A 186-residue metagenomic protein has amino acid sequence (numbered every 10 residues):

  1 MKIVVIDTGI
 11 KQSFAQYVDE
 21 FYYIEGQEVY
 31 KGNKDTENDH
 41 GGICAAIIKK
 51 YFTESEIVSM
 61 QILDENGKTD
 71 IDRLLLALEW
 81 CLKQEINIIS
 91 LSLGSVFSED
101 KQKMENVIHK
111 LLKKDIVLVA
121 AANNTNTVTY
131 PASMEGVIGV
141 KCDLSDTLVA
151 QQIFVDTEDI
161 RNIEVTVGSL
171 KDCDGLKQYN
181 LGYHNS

Functional and structural regions predicted by a protein language model:
M1-Y51, S55, I163, L170-G175: Active-site core segment of subtilase-fold serine proteases
K2, E56, D115-V119, I138: Proline-centered loop/turn at the N-terminus of a beta-strand
D7-Q12, T127-S186: Extracellular S/T/G-rich loop segment that most often corresponds to the catalytic His/Ser-adjacent loop
K11, L93-V96, N124: Short glycine-rich anion-binding loops that position phosphate/pyrophosphate groups of nucleotides and phosphorylated
K31-V96: Subtilisin-like peptidase catalytic core
S90-S92, V119-A122, V140: Active-site neighborhood of phospho(di)ester-bond hydrolases with catalytic His/Asp-centered motifs
E99-L118: Catalytic-core regions built around general acid/base machinery
